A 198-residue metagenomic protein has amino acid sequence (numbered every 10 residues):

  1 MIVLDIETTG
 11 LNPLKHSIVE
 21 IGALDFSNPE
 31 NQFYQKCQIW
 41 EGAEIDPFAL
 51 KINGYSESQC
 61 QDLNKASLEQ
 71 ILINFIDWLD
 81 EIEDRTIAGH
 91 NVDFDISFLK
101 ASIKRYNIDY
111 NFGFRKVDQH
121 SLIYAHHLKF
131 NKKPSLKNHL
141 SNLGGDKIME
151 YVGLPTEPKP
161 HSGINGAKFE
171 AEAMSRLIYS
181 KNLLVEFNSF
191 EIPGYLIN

Functional and structural regions predicted by a protein language model:
M1-K100, I148-P155, H161: Conserved non-catalytic scaffold segment of RNase H-like nuclease domains
L11-P13, Y124, E172: Conserved protein kinase catalytic core
E57, Q119, N142-G145: Alpha-helix initiation and N-capping motif
E69, I73, I96-S97, V117-H120 (+1 more regions): Non-catalytic, well-ordered alpha-helical scaffold segments
E81, A101, R105, A125-L128: Amphipathic alpha-helical interaction surfaces
T86-D93, S97-F98, S102-I103, P134-N198: Acidic, Mg2+-coordinating catalytic module of metal-dependent nucleases/exonucleases that use a two-metal-ion mechanism
I103-F114: A short alpha->loop->secondary-structure connector
K116-K137: Short alpha-helix plus adjacent loop in nuclease-associated cores
